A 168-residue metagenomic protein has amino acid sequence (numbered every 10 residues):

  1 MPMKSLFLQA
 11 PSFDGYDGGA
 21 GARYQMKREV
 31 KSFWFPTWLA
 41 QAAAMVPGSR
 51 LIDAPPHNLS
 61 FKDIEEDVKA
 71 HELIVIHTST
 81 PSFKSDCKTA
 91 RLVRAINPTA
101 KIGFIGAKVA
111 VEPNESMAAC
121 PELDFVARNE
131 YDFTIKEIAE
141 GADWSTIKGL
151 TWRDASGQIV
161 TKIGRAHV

Functional and structural regions predicted by a protein language model:
M1-P2, E122: Short, well-ordered loop/turn elements at secondary-structure boundaries
P2-F33: Short glycine-rich His-centered loop
L6, I163-G164: Residue-level detector of intrinsically disordered/flexible regions characterized by low predicted structural confidence
W38, A42-I163: Glycine-rich beta-alpha loop elements in corrinoid/cobalamin-binding modules across cobalamin-dependent enzymes
A166-V168: Conserved small/polar residues in nucleotide/adenosyl-binding loops
